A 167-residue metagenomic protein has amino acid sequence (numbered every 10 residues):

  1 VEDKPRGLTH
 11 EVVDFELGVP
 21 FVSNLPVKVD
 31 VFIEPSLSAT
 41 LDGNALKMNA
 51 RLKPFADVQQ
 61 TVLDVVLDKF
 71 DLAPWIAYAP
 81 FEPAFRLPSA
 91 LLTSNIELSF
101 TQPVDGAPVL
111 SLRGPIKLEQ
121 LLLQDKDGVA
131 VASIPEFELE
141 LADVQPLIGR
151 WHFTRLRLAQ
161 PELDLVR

Functional and structural regions predicted by a protein language model:
V1-E16, V22, F81-T93, A107-P108 (+1 more regions): Secondary-structure transition motifs
V1-E82, L91, E97-P108, Q160: Elongated, acidic membrane-bridging lipid-handling scaffolds and related periplasm/extracellular "bridge/tunnel" systems
L63, L112-G114, F153-T154: Transmembrane beta-strands of outer-membrane beta-barrel proteins
R113-G114, Q120-L122: Surface-exposed extracellular loop regions of Gram-negative outer-membrane beta-barrel proteins
